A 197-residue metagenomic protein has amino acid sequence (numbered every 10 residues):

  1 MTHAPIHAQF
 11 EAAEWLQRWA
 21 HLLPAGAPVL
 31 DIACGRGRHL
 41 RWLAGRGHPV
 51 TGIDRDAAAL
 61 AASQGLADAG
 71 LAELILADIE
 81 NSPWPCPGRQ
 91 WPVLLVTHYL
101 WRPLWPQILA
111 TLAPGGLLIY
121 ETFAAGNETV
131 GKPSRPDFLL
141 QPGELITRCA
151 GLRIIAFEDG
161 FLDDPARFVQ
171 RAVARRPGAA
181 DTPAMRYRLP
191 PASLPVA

Functional and structural regions predicted by a protein language model:
M1-P24: S-adenosyl-L-methionine
A33-G35: Class I SAM-dependent methyltransferase "Motif I" SAM/SAH-binding loop
R38-N81: Class I SAM-dependent methyltransferase SAM/SAH-binding core
W84-V93: A short acidic, Gly/Pro-enriched loop at the edge of an enzyme's catalytic core that lines a small-molecule cofactor
L100-A110: A short, conserved alpha-helix within the catalytic core of class I
G116-F123: Conserved beta-strand signature within the Rossmann-like core of class I S-adenosyl-L-methionine
D137-G151: Short alpha-helix
D163-A197: Core SAM-dependent methyltransferase catalytic element
